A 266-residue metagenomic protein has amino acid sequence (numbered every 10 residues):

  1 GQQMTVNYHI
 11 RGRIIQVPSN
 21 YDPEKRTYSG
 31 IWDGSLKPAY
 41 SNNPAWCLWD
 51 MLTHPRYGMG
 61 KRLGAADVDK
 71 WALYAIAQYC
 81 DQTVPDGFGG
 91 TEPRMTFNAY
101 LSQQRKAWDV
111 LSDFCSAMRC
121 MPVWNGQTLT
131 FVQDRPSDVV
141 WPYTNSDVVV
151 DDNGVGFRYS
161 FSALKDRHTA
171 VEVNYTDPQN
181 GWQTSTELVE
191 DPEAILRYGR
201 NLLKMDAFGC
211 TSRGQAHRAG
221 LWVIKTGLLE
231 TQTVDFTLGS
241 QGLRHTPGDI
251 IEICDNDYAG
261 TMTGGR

Functional and structural regions predicted by a protein language model:
G1-G58: Long, low-complexity intrinsically disordered regions enriched in Ser/Thr/Asp/Glu with frequent Gly/Pro
K37-R266: C-terminal extracytoplasmic interaction modules
